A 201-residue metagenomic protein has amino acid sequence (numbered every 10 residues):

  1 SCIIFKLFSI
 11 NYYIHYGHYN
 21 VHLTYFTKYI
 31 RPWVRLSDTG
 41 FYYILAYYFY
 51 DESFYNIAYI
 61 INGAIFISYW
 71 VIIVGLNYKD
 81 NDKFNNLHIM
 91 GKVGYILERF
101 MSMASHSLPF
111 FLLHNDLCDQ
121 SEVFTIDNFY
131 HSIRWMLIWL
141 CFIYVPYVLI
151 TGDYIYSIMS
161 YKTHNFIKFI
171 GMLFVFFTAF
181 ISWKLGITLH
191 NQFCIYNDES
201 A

Functional and structural regions predicted by a protein language model:
S1-A201: Aromatic-rich, lipid-facing transmembrane alpha helices and their immediate juxtamembrane interface loops in integral
